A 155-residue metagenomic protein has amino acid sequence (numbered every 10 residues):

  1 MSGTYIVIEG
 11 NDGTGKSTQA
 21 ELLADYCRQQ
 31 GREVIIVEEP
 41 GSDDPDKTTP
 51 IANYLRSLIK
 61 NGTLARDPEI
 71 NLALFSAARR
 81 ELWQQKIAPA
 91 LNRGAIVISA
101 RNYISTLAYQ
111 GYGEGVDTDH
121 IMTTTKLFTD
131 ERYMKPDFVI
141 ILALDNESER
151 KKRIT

Functional and structural regions predicted by a protein language model:
M1-G3: Phosphate-binding P-loop
I6-I8: Hydrophobic anchor at the beta1->P-loop junction of P-loop NTPases
G13: Walker A (P-loop) phosphate-binding loop of P-loop NTPases
K16: Conserved lysine of the Walker
Q19, L23: Hydrophobic positions on the alpha1 helix immediately C-terminal to the Walker A/P-loop
R32-I35, E39-T129: ATP-dependent small-molecule kinase phosphotransfer cores that center on conserved nucleotide phosphate-binding segments
S99-N102, M122, E131-I154: Conserved phosphate-donor/acceptor-positioning beta-strand/loop module used by diverse small-molecule
